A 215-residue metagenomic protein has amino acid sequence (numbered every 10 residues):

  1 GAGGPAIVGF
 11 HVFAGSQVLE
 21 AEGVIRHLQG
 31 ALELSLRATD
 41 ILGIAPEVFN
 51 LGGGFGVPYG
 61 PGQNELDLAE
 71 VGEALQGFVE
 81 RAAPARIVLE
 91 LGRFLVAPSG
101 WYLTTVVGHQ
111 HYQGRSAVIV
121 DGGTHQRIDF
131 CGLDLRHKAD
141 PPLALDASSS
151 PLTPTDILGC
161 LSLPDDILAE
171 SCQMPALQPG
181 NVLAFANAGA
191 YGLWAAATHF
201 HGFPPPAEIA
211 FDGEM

Functional and structural regions predicted by a protein language model:
G1-Y112, M174, F200-F203: Active-site loop/helix belt of alpha/beta enzymes
R86-M215: Charged (often Lys/Glu-rich) extended helix/loop segments that serve as interaction or gating elements
